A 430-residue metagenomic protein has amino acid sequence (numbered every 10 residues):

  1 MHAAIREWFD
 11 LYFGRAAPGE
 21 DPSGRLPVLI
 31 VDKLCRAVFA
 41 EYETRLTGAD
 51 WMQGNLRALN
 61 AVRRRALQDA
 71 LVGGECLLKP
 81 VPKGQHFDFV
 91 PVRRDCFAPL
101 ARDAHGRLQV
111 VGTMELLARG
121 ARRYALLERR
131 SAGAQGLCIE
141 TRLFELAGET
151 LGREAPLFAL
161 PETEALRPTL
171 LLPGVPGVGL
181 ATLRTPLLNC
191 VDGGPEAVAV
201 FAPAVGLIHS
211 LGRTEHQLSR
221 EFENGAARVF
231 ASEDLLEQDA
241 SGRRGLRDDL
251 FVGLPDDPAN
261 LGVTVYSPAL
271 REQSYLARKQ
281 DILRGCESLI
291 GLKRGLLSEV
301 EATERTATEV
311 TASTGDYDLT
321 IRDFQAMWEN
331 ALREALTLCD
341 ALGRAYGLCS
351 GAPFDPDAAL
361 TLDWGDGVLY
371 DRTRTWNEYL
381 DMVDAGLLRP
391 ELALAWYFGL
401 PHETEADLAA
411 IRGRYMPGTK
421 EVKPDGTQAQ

Functional and structural regions predicted by a protein language model:
M1-L108, V300, D425-Q430: Extended, helix-rich architectural segments
H2-G19, S23-G24, L254-L289, L296 (+2 more regions): Extended, non-catalytic structural segments that build the interaction scaffolds of large macromolecular assemblies
N55-R63, P203, L207, S274-R278 (+3 more regions): Short amphipathic alpha-helical segments
L77-G194: Extended, regular secondary-structure scaffolds
V81, F222-F230, L296-E301, E391-F398 (+1 more regions): Short coil/turn segments at secondary-structure boundaries
E162-A312, C349, P353, L360-D363: Extended, charged amphipathic alpha-helical segments
E334-A352: Substrate-recognition/cap regions that form aromatic- and gly/pro-loop-enriched pockets for small-molecule ligands
F398-G426: Long, highly charged low-complexity segments enriched in Glu/Asp and Lys/Arg with interspersed Ser/Thr
